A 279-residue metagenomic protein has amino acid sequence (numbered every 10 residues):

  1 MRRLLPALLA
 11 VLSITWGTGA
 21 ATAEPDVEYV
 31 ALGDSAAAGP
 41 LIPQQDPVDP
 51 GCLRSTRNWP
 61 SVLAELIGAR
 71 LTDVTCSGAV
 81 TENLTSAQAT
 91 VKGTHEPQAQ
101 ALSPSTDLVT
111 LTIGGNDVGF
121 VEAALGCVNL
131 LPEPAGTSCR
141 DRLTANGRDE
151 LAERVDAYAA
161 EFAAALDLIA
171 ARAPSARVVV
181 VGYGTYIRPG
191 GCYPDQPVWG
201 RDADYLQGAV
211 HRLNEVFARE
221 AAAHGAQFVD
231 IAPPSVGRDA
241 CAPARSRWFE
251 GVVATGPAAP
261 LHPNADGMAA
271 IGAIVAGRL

Functional and structural regions predicted by a protein language model:
M1-A23: Secretory targeting and sorting signals
G19-V30, G93-T110, F162-R177, A276-G277: Short amphipathic alpha-helices and their capping/turn segments at secondary-structure boundaries
E24-G78, A99-Q100, V109, V128-P134: Serine-esterase "nucleophile elbow" of acetyl-processing enzymes
E28-G33, A37, L71-T75, D107-T112 (+3 more regions): Structural recognition of the beta-strand scaffold that forms the well-ordered cores of secreted hydrolase catalytic
P40-I42, K92-E153, T185: Oxyanion-hole/transition-state-stabilizing segment in secreted/luminal serine hydrolases and related acyltransferases
A79-E96, A240-A254: Charged, often glycine-rich, active-site loop that binds/positions anionic groups
V109-L111, P134-A170, V179, Y183-F228: Conserved N-terminal glycine/acidic-rich loop preference
Y183-L279: Catalytic His-Asp segment of secreted/periplasmic serine-dependent ester chemistry enzymes
